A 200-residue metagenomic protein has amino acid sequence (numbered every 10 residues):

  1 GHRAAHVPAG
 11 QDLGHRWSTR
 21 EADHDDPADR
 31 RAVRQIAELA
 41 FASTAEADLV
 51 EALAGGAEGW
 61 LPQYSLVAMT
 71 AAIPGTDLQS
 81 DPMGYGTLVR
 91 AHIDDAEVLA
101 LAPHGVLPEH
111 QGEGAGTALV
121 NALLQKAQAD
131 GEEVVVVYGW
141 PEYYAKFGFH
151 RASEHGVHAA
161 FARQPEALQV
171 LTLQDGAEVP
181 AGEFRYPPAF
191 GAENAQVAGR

Functional and structural regions predicted by a protein language model:
V7-A52, G59-T70, G75-P82, D175-R200: Short amphipathic alpha-helix that is part of the acyltransferase structural core
V50-G56, H155-H158: Short, solvent-exposed loop/turn elements at beta->coil junctions and helix N-caps that rim active or binding pockets
Q63, Q164-L168: Short hydrophobic/aromatic beta-strand or adjacent loop that forms the aromatic wall/cage of a ligand/substrate-binding
S65-M69, L78-H92, E97-G105: Conserved beta-strand in the GNAT
L101, V106, G112-Q125, V136-V137: Conserved acetyl-CoA-binding loop-helix of GNAT-fold acetyltransferases
A129-E133, Y138-Q164: Conserved active-site alpha-helix within GNAT-family acetyltransferase domains
